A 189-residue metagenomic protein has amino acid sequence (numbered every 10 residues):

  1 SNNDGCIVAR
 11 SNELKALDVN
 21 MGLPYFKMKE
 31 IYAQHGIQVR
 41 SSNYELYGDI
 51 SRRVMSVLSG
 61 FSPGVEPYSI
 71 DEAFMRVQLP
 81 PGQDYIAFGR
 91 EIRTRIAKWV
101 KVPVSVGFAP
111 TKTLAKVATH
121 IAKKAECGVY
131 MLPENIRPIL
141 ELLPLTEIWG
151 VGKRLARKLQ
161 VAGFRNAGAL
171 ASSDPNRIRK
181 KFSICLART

Functional and structural regions predicted by a protein language model:
S1-I70, F74: Residues that scaffold, gate, or flank divalent-cation-dependent active/transport sites
V8-R10, L114-A122, V161, S183: Short acidic, glycine/serine/threonine-rich loops at helix termini
I31, R53, V57-F61, E91-V100 (+3 more regions): Generic non-transmembrane alpha-helical segments
R40-S51, G168-T189: Alpha-helical interaction/regulatory segments in DNA maintenance proteins
M75-P81: Short beta-strand-to-loop capping motifs
D84-T146: Long, highly charged, low-complexity intrinsically disordered interaction regions that mediate electrostatic DNA/RNA
L132-E147, G168, K180-T189: C-terminal extensions
